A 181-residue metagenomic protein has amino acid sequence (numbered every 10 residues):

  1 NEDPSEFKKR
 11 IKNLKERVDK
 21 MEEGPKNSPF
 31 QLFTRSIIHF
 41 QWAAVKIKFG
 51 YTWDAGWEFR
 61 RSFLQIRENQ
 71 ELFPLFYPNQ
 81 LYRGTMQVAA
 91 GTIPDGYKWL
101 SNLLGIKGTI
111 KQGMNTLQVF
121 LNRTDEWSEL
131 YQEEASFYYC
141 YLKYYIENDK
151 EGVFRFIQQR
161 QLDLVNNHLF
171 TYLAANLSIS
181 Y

Functional and structural regions predicted by a protein language model:
N1-V165, S180: Short coil/linker segments at helix-helix boundaries
H168-L169: Alpha-solenoid helical repeat architecture
L177: Catalytic cores of secreted or luminal carbohydrate-active enzymes
